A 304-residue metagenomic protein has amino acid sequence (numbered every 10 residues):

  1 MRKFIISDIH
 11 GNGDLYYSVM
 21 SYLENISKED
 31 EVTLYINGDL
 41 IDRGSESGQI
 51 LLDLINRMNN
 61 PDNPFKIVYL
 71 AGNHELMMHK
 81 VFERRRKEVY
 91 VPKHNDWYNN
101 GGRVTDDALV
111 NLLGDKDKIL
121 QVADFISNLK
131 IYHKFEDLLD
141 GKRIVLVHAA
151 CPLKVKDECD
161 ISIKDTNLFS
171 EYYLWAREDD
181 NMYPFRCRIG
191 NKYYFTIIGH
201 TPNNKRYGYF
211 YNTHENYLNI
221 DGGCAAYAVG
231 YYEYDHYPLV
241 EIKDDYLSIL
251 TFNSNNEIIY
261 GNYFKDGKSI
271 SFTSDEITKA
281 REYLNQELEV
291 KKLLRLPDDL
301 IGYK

Functional and structural regions predicted by a protein language model:
M1-D53, N59: N-terminal active-site segment of His-dependent metallophosphoesterases
I5, L34-I36, Y69-L70, V145 (+2 more regions): Residue-level marker for buried hydrophobic side chains located in beta-strands that build the well-ordered beta-sheet
D8, G38-D39, G72-N73, G199-H200 (+1 more regions): Active-site glycine-centered loops adjacent to acidic/histidine catalytic or metal-binding residues that shape
H10-G11, D42, L76, C151 (+2 more regions): Short, glycine/acidic-enriched loop or turn micro-motifs at the edges of active sites
L23-E29, R57-P64, D137-D140, D180-R188: Alpha-helix termini
D30, G44-H133, G141: Active-site neighborhood of divalent metal-dependent phosphoester bond hydrolases
N99, R103-N219, G223-Y232: Acidic, His/Gly-enriched loop-helix segments that form or flank divalent-metal centers in metallo-dependent hydrolases
M182-K304: Acidic, His/Gly-rich catalytic cores of divalent-metal-dependent hydrolytic chemistry
